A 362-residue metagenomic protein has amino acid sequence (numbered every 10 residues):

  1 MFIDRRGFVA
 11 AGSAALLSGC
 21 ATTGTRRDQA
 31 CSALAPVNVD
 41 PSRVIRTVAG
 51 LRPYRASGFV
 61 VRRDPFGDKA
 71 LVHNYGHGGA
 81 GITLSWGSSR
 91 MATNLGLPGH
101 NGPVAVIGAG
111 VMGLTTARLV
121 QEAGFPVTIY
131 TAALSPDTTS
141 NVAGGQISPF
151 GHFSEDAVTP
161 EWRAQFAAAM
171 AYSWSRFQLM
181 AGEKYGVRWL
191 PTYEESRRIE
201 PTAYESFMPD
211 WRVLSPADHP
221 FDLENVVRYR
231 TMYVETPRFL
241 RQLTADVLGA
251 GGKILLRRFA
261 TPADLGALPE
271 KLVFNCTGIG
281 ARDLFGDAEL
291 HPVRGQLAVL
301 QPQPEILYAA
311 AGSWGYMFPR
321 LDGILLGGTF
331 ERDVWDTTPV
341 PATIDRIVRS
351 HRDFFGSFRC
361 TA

Functional and structural regions predicted by a protein language model:
M1-F2, G7-G24: N-terminal export signals
F2, A49-D68, S140-V142, Y172-G249: Flavin (FAD/FMN) cofactor-binding and adjacent substrate-gating region of FAD-dependent oxidoreductase domains
G24-G67, G76-L84, R90, V111-A123 (+2 more regions): Active-site substrate-recognition segment that forms the wall of the catalytic cavity or substrate channel
A80-L84, W162-A168, V227-Q242, T338-P339: Short beta-strand to alpha-helix junction loop
G102-G110: Beta1/beta-strand and adjacent pyrophosphate-binding region of the FAD-binding site in flavoprotein oxidoreductases
L134-A169, P216-A217: Glycine-rich active-site loop/strand segments that organize a redox cofactor
K253-G266: A conserved short coil-to-beta-strand element within the FAD-binding core of flavoproteins
K271-T277: Short hydrophobic core segments
